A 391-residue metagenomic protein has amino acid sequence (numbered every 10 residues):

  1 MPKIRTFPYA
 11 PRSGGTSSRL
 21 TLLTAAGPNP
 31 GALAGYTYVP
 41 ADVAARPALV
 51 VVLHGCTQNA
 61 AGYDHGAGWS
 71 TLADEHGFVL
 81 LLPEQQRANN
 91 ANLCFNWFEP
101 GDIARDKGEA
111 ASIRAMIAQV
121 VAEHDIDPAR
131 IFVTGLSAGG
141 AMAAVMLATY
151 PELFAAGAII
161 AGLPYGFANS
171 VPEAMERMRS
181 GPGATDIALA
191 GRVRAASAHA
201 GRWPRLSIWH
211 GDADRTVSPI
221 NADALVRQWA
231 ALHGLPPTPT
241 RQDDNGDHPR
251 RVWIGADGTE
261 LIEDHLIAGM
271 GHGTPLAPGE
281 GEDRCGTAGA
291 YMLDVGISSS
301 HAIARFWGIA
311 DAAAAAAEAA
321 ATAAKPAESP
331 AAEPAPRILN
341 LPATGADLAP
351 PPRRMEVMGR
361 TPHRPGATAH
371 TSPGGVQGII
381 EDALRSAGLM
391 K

Functional and structural regions predicted by a protein language model:
M1-L49, A61-G68, E75, P128 (+6 more regions): A domain-start/cap signature at the N-terminus of enzymes
V43-A91, F167: Short substrate-entry loop that stabilizes the transition state in hydrolases
V51-T57, A161, H210, A268: The conserved beta1-alpha1 loop
E84-G108, S170-V171: Cap/lid segment of the alpha/beta-hydrolase catalytic domain
G101-H124, V145: Alpha/beta-hydrolase active-site loop
V121-E123, P128-G201, R215: Primarily recognizes the serine-hydrolase "nucleophile elbow" in alpha/beta-hydrolase and SGNH/GDSL folds
I208-H210, D214: Short beta-strand/loop motif that positions the catalytic acidic residue of the alpha/beta-hydrolase fold
T216-N221, P275-L276: Conserved alpha/beta-hydrolase "acid-adjacent" motif
